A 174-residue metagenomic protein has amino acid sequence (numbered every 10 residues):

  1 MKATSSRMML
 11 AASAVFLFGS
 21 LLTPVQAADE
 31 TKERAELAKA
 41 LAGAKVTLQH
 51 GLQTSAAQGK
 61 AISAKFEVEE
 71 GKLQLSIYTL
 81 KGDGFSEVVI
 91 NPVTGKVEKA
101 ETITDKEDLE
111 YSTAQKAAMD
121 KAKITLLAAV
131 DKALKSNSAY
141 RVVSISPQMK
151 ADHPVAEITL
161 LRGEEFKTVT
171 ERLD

Functional and structural regions predicted by a protein language model:
K2-A11, V15-D174: Long, terminal "pre-/pro-" and other extracytoplasmic accessory regions that lie outside the mature folded/catalytic
